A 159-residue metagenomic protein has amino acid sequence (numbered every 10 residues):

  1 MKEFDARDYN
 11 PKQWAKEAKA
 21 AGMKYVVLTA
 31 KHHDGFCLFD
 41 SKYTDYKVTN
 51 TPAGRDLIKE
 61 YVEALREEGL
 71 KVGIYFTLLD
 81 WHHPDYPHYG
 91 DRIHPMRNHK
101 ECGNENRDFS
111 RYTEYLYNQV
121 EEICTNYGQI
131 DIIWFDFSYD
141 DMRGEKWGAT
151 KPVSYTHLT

Functional and structural regions predicted by a protein language model:
M1-L158: Mature catalytic domains of secreted/periplasmic carbohydrate-active enzymes
